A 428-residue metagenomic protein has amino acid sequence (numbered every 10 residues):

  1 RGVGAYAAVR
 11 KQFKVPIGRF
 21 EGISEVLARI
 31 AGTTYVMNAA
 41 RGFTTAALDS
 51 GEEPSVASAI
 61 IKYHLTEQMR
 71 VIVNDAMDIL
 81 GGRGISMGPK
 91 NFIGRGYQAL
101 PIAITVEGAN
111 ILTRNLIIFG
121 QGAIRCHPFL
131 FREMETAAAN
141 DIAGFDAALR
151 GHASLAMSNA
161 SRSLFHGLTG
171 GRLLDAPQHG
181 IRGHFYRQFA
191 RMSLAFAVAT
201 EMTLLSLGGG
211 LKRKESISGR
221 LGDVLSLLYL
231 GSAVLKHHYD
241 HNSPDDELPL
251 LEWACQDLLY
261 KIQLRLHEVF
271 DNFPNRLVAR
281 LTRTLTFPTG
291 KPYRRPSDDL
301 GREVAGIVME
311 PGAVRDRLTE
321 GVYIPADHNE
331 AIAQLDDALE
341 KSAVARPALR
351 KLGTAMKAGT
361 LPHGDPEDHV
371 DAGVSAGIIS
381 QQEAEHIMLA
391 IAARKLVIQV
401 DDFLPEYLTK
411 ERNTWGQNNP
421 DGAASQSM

Functional and structural regions predicted by a protein language model:
R1-M428: Flavin-dependent oxidoreductase catalytic core characteristic of acyl-CoA dehydrogenase/oxidase-like enzymes
